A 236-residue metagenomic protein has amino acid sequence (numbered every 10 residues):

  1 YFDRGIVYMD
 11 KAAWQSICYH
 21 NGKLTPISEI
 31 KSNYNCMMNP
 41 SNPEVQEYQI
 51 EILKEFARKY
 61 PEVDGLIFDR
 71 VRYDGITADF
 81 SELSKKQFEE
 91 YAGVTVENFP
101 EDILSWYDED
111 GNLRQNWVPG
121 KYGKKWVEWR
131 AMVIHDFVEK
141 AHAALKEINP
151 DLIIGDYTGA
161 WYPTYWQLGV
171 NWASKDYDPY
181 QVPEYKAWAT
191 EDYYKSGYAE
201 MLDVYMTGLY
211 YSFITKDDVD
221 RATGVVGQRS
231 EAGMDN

Functional and structural regions predicted by a protein language model:
Y1-D10, D69-W106: Short, solvent-exposed beta-strand-terminating loops
Y1-D3, F68-Y73, G159-P163, Y210-S212: Active-site beta-loop-alpha junctions enriched in small/polar residues
Y1-Y60, G111-K124, D176-Y177: Active-site-adjacent "subsite" loops/lids of carbohydrate-active enzymes
Q49, F56, L66-D69, L145 (+1 more regions): Conserved, mostly hydrophobic/aromatic
Y60-V63, L202: A structural motif
V63-D64, L152: Secondary-structure boundary/capping positions in well-ordered alpha/beta enzyme cores
G93-N236: Glycoside hydrolase catalytic-domain groove-lining segments
